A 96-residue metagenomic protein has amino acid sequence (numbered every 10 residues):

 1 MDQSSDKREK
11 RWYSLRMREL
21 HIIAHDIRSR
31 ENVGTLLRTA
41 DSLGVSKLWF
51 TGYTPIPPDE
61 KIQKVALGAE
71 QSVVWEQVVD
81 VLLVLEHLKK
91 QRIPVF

Functional and structural regions predicted by a protein language model:
D2, K7-F96: RNA substrate-binding interface of SAM-dependent RNA methyltransferases
